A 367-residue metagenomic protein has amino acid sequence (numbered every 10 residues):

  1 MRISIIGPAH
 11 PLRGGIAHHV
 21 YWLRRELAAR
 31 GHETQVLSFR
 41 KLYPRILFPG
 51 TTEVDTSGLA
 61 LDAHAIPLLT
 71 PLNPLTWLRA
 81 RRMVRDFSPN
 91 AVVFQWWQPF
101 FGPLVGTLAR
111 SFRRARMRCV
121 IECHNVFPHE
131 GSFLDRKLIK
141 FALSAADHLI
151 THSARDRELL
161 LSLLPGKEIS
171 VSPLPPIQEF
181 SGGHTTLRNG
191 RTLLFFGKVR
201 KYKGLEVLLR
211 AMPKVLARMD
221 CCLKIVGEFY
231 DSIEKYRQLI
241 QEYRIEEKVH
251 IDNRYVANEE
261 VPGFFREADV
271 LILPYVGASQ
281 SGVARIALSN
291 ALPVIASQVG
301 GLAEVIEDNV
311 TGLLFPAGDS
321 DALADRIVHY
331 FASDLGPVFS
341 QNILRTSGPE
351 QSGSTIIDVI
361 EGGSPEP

Functional and structural regions predicted by a protein language model:
G7-R13, R24-D86, E228-S232: N-terminal strand-loop element at the rim of the active site of nucleotide-sugar-dependent glycosyltransferases
H18, R200-K214, E234, R285 (+1 more regions): A conserved mid-protein helix/loop that constitutes part of the nucleotide-sugar donor-binding site
S144-S181, I357-D358: Donor nucleotide-sugar binding/catalytic pocket of nucleotide-sugar-dependent glycosyltransferases
T186-K203, L209-M212, K224: Conserved donor-binding/catalytic core segment of Leloir-type glycosyltransferases
E234-Y255: Nucleotide-activated donor-binding/catalytic signature segment of Leloir-type glycosyltransferases, i.e., the conserved
G263-S279, L292: Acidic donor-binding loop of glycosyltransferase active sites
D308-N309, L313-S320, I327-D334: Conserved acidic donor-binding segment of nucleotide-sugar-dependent glycosyltransferases
A322, L335-E350: A short, well-ordered alpha-helix in the C-terminal region of glycosyltransferases
